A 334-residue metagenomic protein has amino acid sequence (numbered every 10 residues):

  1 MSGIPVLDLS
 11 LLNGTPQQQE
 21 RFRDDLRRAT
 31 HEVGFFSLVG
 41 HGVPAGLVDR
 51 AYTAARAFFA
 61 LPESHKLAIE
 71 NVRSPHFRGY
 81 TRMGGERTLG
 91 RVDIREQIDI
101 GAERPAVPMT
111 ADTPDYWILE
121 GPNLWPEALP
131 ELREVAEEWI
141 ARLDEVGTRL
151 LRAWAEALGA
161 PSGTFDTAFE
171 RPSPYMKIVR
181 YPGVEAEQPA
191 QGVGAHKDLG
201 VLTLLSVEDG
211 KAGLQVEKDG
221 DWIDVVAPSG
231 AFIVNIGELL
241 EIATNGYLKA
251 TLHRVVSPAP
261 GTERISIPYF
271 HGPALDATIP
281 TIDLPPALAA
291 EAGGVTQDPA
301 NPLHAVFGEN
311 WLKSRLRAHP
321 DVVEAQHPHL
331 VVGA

Functional and structural regions predicted by a protein language model:
M1-I94, L119, E137-E138, R142-A334: C-terminal flanking tails of non-heme Fe-dependent oxygenases
G84-D112: Core domains of carbohydrate- and sulfate-ester-processing enzymes
P105-V135: A short, charged helix-loop
